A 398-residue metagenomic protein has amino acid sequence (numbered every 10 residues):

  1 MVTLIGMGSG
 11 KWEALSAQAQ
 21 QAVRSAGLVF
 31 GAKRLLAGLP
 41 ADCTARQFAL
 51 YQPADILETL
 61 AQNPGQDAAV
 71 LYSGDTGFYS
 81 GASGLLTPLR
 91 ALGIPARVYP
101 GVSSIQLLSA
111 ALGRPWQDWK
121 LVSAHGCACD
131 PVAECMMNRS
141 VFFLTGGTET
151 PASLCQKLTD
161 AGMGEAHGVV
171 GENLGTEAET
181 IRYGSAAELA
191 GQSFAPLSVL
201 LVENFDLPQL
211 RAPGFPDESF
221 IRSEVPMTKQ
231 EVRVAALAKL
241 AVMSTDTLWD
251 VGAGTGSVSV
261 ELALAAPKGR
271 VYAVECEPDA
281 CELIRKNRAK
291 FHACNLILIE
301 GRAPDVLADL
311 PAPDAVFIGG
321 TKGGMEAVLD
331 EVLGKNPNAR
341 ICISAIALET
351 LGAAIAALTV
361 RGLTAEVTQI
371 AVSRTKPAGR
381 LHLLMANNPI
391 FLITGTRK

Functional and structural regions predicted by a protein language model:
M1-V98, V102, Q106, K268-V271 (+2 more regions): Class I S-adenosyl-L-methionine
V2-G6, A17, L50, G65-A68 (+2 more regions): A contiguous loop/helix-start segment that scaffolds small-molecule binding in enzyme catalytic cores
K11, G74-N138, E300, P304-D305 (+2 more regions): Class I SAM-dependent methyltransferase SAM-binding "motif I" and its flanking Rossmann-like core
T245-G254: Conserved class I S-adenosyl-L-methionine
T255-P267: Conserved SAM-binding loop of SAM-dependent methyltransferases across substrates and taxa, primarily the Class I
L264-V271, K335-P337: Conserved S-adenosyl-L-methionine
C276, C281, I297-R374: S-adenosylmethionine
I284-R285: Conserved SAM-binding loop
